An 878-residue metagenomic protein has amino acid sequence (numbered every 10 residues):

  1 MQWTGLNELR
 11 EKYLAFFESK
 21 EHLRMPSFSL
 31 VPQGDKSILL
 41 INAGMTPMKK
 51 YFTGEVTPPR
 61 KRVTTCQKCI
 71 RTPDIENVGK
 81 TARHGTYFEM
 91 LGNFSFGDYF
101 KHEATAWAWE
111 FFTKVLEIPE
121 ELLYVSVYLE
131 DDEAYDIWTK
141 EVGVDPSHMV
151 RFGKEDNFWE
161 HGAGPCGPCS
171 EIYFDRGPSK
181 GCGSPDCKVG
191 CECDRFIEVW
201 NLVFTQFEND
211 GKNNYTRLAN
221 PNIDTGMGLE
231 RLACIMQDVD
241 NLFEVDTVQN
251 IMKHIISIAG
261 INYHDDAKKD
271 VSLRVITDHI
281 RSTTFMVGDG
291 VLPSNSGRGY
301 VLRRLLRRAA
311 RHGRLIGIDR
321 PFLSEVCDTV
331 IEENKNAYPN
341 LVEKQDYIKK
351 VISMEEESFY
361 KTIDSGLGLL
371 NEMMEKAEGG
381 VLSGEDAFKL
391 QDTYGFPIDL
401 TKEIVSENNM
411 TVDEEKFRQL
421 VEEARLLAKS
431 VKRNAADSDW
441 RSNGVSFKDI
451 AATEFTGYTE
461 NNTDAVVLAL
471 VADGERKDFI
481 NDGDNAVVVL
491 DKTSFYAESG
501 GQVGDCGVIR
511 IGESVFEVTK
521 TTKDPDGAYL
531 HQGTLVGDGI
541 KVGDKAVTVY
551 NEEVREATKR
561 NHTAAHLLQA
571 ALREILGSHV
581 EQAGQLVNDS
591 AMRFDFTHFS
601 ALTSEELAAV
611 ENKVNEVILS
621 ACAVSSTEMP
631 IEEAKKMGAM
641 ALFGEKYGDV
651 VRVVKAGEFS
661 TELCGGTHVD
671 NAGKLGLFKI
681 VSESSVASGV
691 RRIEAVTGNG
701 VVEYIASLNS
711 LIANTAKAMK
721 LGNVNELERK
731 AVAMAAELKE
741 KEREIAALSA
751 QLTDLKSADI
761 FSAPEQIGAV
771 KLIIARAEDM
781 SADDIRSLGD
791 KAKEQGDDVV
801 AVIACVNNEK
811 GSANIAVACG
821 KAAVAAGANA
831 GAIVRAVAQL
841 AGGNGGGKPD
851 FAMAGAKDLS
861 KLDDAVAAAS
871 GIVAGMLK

Functional and structural regions predicted by a protein language model:
M1-K878: A glycine- and charged-residue-rich anion-binding loop/surface
